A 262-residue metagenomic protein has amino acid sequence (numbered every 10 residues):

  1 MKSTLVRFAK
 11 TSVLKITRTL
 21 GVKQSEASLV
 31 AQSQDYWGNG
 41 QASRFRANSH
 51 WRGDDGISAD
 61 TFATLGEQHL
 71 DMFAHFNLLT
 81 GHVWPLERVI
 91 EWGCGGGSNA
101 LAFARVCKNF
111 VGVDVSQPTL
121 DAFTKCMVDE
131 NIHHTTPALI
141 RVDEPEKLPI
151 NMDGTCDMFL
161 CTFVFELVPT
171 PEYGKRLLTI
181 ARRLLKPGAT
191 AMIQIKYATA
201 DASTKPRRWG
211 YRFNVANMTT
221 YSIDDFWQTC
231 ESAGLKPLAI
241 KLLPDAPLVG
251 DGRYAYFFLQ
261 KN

Functional and structural regions predicted by a protein language model:
M1-T4: Compositionally biased, charge-rich terminal segments
R7-V106, V113-P149, P171-Y173, I180 (+1 more regions): Class I (Rossmann-like) S-adenosyl-L-methionine-dependent methyltransferase catalytic domain, capturing the SAM-binding
L86, T155-C156: Local beta-strand N-terminus motif with an aromatic residue
L160: A conserved beta-strand element that flanks and buttresses the S-adenosyl-L-methionine
F163-L167: Short catalytic micro-motifs in class I SAM-dependent methyltransferases
V168-P169, L185-K186: Helix-to-beta-strand junctions that scaffold the AdoMet/dcAdoMet cofactor pocket in Class I SAM-dependent enzymes
